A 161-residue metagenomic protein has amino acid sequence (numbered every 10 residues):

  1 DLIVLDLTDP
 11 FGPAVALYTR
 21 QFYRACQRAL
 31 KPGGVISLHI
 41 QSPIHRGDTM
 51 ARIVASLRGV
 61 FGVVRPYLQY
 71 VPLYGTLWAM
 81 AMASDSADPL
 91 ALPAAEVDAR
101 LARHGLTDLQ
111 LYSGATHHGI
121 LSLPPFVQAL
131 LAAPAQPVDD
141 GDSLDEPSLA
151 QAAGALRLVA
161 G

Functional and structural regions predicted by a protein language model:
D1-D6: Short SAM/SAH-binding signature in class I
D9-P10, Q41-R46, V71-L73: Short "lid" loop at the C-terminus of a central beta-strand within the Rossmann-like core of SAM-dependent
P10-Y18: Glycine/threonine-rich flexible loop motifs
V15-A16, D48-M50, L77-W78: Short, well-ordered secondary-structure micro-motifs
Y18-P32, R58: A short glycine-rich, Lys/Arg-flanked "PGG" loop and its adjoining helix->strand segment in the class I
G33-I40: Conserved beta-strand signature within the Rossmann-like core of class I S-adenosyl-L-methionine
D48-V60: Short alpha-helix
V63-G161: Soluble small-group transferase modules, centered on the S-adenosyl donor enzyme superfamily
